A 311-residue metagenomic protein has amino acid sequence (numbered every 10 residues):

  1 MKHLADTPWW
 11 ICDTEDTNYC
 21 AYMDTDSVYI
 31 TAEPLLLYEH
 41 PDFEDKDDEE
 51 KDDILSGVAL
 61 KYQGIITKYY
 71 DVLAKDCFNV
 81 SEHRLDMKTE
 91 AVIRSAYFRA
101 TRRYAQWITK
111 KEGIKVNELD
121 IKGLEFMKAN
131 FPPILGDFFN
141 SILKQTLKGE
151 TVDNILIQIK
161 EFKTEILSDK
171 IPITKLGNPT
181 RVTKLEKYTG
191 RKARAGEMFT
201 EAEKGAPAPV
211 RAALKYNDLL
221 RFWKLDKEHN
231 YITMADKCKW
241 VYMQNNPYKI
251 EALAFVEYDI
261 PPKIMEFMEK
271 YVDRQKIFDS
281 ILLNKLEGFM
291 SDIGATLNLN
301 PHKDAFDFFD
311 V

Functional and structural regions predicted by a protein language model:
M1-T25, I30-V311: DNA-dependent DNA polymerase catalytic subunits
